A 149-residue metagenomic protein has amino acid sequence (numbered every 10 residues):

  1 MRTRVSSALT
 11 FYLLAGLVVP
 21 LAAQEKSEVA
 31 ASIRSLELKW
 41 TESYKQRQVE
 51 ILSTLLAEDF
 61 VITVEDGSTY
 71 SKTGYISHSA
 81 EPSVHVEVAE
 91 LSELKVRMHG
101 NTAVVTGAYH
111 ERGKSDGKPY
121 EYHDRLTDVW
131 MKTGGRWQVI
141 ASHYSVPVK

Functional and structural regions predicted by a protein language model:
M1, L14-A15, E25, V29: Generic short amphipathic/hydrophobic targeting helices enriched at N-termini, encompassing Sec-type signal peptides
M1, V18-A22, L52: Polar low-complexity intrinsically disordered regions
M1-S7: Positively charged n-region of N-terminal signal peptides that target proteins for export
A8-P20: Bacterial N-terminal signal peptides
Q24-K149: A beta-strand edge to alpha-helix "cap/lid" segment located at domain peripheries
